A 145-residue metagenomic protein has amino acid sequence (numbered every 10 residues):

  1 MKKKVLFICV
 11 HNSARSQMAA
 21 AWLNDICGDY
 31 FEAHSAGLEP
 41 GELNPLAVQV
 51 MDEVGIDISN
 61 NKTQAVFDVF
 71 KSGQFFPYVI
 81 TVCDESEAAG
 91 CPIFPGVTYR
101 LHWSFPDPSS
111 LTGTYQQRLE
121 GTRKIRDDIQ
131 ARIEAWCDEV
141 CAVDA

Functional and structural regions predicted by a protein language model:
M1-F70: Conserved active-site segments centered on acidic
E39, S72, E85, P106-P108: Short, solvent-exposed coil/turn elements at secondary-structure transition points
D57, D84-E87: Short, charged/polar surface micro-motifs in flexible loops or helix N-caps
Y78: Short, Asp-centered acidic motifs that coordinate Mg2+ and/or phosphate in catalytic or ligand-binding sites
T81-V82, H102: Redox-cofactor binding/interface segments in oxidoreductases and associated redox assembly factors
E87-A145: Phosphate-binding/catalytic loops
